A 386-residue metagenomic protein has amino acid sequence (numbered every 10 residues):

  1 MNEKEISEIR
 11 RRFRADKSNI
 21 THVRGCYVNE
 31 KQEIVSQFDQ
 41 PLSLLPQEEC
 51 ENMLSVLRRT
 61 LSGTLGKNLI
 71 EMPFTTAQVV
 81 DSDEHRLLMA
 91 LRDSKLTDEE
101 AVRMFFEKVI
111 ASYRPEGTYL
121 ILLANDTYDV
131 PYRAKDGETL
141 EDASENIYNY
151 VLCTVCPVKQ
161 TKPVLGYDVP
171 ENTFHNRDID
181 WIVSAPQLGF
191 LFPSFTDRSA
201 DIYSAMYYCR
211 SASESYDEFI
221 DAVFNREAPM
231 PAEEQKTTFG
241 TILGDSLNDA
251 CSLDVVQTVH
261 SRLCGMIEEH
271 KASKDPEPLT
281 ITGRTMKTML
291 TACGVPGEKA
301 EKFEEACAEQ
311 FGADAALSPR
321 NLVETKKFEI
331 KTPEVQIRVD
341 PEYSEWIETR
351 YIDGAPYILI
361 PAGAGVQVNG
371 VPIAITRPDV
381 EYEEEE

Functional and structural regions predicted by a protein language model:
N2-S7, K31: Soluble regions of membrane-associated proteins that transit the secretory/organelle pathway
R12, R86-L88, A101, I337 (+2 more regions): Short, isolated positions in well-ordered beta-strands
R14-K326: Long, hydrophobic alpha/beta structural blocks
T291-E386: C-terminal, beta-strand-rich globular interaction domains
